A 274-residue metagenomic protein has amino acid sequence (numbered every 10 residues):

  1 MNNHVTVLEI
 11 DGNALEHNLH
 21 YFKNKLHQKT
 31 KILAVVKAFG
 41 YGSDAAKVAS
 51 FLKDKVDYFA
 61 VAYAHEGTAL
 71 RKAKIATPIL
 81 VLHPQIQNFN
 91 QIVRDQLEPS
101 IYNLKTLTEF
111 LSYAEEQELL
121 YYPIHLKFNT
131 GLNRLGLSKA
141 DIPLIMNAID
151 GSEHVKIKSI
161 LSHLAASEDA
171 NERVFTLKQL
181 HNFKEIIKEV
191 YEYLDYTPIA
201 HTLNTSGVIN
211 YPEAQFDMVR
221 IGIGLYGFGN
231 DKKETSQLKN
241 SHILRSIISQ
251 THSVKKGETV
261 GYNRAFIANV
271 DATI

Functional and structural regions predicted by a protein language model:
N2, T6-I10, A14-H17, T30-I199: Active-site-proximal beta-alpha core segment in soluble small-molecule metabolic enzymes
K23-T30: Terminal domain-start leader segments
R173, K178-D271: Anionic-ligand-binding alpha/beta catalytic cores of soluble enzymes and soluble regulatory domains that recognize
